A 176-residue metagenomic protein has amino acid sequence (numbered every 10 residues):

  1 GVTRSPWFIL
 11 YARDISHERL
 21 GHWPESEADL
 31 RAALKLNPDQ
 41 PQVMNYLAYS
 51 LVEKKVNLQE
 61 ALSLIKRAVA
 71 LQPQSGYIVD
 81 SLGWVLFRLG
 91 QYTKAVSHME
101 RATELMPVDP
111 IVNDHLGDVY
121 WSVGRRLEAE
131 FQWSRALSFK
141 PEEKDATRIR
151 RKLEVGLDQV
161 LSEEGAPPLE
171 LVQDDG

Functional and structural regions predicted by a protein language model:
G1-V2, L36, L71, L105 (+1 more regions): Structural marker of alpha-solenoid helical repeat scaffolds
A12, Y46, S81, H115 (+1 more regions): Canonical tetratricopeptide repeat
I15, Y49-S50, W84, D118: Residue-level recognition of tetratricopeptide repeat
E18, V52-E53, F87, W121: Position-specific recognition of the canonical hydrophobic site in helix A of tetratricopeptide repeat
L127-G176: Terminal, low-structured helical/coil segments at or just beyond the last alpha-helical repeat
